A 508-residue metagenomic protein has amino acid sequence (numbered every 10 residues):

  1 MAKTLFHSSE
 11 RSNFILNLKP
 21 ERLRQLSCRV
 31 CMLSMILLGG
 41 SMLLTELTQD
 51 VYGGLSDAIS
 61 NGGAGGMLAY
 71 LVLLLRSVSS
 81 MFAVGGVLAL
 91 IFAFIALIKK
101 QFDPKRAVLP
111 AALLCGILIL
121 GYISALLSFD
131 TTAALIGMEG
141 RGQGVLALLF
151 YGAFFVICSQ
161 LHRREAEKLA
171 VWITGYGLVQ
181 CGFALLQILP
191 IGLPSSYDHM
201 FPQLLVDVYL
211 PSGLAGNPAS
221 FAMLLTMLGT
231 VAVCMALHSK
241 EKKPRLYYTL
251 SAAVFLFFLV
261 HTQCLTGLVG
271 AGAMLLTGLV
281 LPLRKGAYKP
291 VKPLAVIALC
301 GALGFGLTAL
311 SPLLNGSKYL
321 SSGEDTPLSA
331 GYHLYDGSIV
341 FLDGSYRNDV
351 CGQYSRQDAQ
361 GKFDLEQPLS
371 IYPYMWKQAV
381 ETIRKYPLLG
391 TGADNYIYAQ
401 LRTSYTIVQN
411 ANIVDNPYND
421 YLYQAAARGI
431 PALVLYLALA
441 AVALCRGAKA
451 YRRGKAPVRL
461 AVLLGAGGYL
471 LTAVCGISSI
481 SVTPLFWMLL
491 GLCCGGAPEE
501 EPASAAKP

Functional and structural regions predicted by a protein language model:
A2-E46, S80-I95, A112-L126, V145-I157 (+6 more regions): Alpha-helical transmembrane segments of multi-pass inner-membrane proteins
A2-L5, M42-G63, M67-L73, Y288-F363 (+3 more regions): Transmembrane helical bundles and short interhelical boundary loops of multi-pass, membrane-embedded
Y52-L55, G65-V87, D415-A440: Membrane-interface anchor segments at the N-terminal boundary of transmembrane helices in multi-pass membrane enzymes
G65-V78, A133-A147, V206-A219, N419-Q424: Short aromatic-rich membrane-water interface segments that cap or initiate transmembrane helices in multi-pass membrane
I91-K105, Y122-I136: Transmembrane alpha-helix boundary signature
L135-G140, A215-A219, T262-G270, V414-N419 (+1 more regions): Membrane-interface catalytic loops of GT-C/OST-like multi-pass glycosylation enzymes that act
D207-V208, Y372, W376, L389 (+2 more regions): Alpha-helical membrane-protein architecture signal
S338-V414, R428-V434: TM-adjacent membrane-interface loops and short helices in multi-pass inner/ER membrane proteins
